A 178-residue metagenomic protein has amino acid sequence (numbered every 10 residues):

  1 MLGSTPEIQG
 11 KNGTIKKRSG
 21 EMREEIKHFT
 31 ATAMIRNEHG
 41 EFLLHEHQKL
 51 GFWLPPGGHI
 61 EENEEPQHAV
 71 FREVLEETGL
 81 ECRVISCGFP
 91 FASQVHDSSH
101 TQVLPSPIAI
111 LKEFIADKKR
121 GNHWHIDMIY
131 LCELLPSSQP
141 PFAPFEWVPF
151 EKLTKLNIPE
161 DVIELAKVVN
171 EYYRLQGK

Functional and structural regions predicted by a protein language model:
M1-E21: N-terminal amphipathic/basic-hydrophobic helices that include classical n-h-c signal peptides and signal-anchor
I15-R23, A109-F114: Short Pro/Gly-enriched beta-strand edge/turn motifs at strand-loop
R18-F42, H59-E62: Conserved N-terminal beta-strand and adjoining loop/helix that marks the start of the Nudix/MutT-like hydrolase domain
H28, H47, H59, H123-H125: Histidine-centered active-site/metal-ligand motif
I35-E38, H47, C132-L134: Active-site beta-strand termini and strand-to-loop segments that position acidic
E41-R83, G88-Q94: Conserved Nudix-box catalytic region and its N-terminal flanking loop in Nudix hydrolases and closely related
G79-P136: Active-site segment of metal-dependent pyrophosphate-handling enzymes, primarily the Nudix hydrolase catalytic core
H123-V169: NUDIX/MutT-family hydrolases
